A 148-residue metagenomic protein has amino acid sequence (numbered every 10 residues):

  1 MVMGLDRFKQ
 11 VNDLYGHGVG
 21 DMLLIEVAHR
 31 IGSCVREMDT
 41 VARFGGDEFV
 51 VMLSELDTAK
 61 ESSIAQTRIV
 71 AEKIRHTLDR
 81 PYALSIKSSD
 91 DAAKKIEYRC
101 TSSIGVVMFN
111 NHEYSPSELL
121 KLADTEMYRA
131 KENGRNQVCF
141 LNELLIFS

Functional and structural regions predicted by a protein language model:
V2, L53, V106-M108: Sensory input modules used in signal transduction, predominantly PAS/LOV/GAF but also related non-catalytic regulatory
D6-R36, A42-G46, V50-V51, K60 (+3 more regions): Conserved long alpha-helical elements within nucleotide-processing catalytic cores of c-di-GMP signaling and class III
Q10-D13, S54, N111, E132: Short, conserved catalytic or interaction motifs in soluble domains
C34, T77, P81, A130: Short alpha-helical functional segments enriched in proximate histidine and acidic residues
V41, S88-R99, S103-H112, E118-N133 (+1 more regions): Cyclic nucleotide signaling catalytic output domains
R43, E61-S63, T67, H76-S102: Catalytic core regions of nucleotide second-messenger enzymes
